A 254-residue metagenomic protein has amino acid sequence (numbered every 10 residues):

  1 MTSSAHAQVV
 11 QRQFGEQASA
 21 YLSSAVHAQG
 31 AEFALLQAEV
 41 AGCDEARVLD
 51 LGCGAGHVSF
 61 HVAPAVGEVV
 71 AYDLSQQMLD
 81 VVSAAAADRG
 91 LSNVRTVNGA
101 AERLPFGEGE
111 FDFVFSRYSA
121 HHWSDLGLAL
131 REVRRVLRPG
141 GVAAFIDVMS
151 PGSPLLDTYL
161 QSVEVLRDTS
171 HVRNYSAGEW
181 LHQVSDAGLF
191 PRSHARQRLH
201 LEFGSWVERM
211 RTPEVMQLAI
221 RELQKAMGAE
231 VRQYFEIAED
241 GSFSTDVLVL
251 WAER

Functional and structural regions predicted by a protein language model:
M1-D44, H57-H61, M78-V81, S205-V207: Conserved class I S-adenosyl-L-methionine
L49-L51, A55-R103: Class I SAM-dependent methyltransferase SAM/SAH-binding core
A55, F190-R254: Conserved Class I S-adenosyl-L-methionine
E102-F113: A short acidic, Gly/Pro-enriched loop at the edge of an enzyme's catalytic core that lines a small-molecule cofactor
D112-D125: A short SAM/SAH-binding and catalytic strip from SAM-dependent methyltransferases
G127-P139: A short glycine-rich, Lys/Arg-flanked "PGG" loop and its adjoining helix->strand segment in the class I
A144-L166: Conserved class I S-adenosyl-L-methionine
R173-A187: Short alpha-helix
